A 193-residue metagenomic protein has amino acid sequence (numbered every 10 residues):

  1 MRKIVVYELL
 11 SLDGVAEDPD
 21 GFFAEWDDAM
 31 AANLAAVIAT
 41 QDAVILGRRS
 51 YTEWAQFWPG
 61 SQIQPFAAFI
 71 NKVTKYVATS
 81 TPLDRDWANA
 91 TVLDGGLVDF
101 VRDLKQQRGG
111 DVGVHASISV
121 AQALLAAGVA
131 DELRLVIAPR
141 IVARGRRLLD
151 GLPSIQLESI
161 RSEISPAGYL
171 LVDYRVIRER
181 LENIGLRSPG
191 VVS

Functional and structural regions predicted by a protein language model:
M1-S193: Enzymes that bind and transform nitrogen-containing heteroaromatic metabolites
